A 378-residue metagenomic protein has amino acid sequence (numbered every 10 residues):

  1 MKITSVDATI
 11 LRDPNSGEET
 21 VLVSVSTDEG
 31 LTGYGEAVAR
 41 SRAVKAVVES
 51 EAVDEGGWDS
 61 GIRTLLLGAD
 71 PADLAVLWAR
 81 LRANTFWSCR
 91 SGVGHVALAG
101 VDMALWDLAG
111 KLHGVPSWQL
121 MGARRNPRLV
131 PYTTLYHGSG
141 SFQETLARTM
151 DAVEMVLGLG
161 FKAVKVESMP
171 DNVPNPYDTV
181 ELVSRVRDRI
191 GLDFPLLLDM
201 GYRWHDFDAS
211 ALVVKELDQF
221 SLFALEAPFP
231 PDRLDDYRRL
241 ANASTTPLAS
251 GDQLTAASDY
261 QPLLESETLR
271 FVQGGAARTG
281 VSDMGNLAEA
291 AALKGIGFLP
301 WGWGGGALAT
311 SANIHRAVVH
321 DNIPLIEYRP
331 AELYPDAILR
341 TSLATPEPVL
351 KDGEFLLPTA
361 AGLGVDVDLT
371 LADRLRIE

Functional and structural regions predicted by a protein language model:
M1-Y34, V38-K45, Y334-T341: Structured beta-strand/loop patches that form or line metal/cofactor-binding pockets in enzymes
I3, G30, V101, G114 (+7 more regions): Conserved, mostly hydrophobic/aromatic
S26, A43, K215, S221 (+2 more regions): Shared catalytic-loop signature of beta/alpha-barrel
S26-L112: Metal- or metallocofactor-binding catalytic centers and their adjacent structured scaffolds across diverse enzyme
A37, T133-L135, V166-S168, L198-Y202 (+6 more regions): A cross-domain feature marking catalytic cores of carbohydrate-active enzymes and several ubiquitous metabolic/repair
D102-F142: Glycine-rich, aromatic-flanked loop segments that form ligand/cofactor-binding clefts across common enzyme folds
P127-S244: Metal-dependent enolase-superfamily TIM-barrel catalytic cores that perform enediolate-based chemistry
A360-E378: Extended hydrophobic packing segments that form well-structured cores
